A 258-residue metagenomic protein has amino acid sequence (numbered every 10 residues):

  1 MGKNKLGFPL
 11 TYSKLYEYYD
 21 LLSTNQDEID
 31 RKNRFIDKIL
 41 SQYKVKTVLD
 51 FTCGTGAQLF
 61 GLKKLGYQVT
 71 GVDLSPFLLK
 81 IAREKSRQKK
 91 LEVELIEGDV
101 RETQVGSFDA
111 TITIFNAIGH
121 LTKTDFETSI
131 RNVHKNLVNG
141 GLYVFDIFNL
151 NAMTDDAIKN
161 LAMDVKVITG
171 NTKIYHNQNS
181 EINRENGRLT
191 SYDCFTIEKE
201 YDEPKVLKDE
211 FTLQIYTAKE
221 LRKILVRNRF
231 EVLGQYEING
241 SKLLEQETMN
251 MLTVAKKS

Functional and structural regions predicted by a protein language model:
M1-K46: Conserved class I S-adenosyl-L-methionine
V45-G54: Conserved class I S-adenosyl-L-methionine
G56-E102: Class I SAM-dependent methyltransferase SAM/SAH-binding core
R101-A110: A short acidic, Gly/Pro-enriched loop at the edge of an enzyme's catalytic core that lines a small-molecule cofactor
E127-N139: A short glycine-rich, Lys/Arg-flanked "PGG" loop and its adjoining helix->strand segment in the class I
G140-I147: Conserved beta-strand signature within the Rossmann-like core of class I S-adenosyl-L-methionine
I147-K219: SAM-dependent methyltransferase
T212-S258: C-terminal lobe and adjacent flexible extensions of AdoMet/dcAdoMet transferase-like proteins
